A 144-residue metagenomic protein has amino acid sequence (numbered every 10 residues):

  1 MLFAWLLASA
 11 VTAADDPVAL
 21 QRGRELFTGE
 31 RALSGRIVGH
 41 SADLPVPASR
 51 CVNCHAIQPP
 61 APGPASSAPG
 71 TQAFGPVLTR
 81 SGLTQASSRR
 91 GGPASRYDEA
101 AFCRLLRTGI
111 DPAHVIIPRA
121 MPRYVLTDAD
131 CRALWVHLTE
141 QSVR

Functional and structural regions predicted by a protein language model:
M1-A8: Bacterial N-terminal signal peptides
S9-T12, F74-G75: Glycine/proline-rich, flexible active-site/cofactor-binding loop segments that harbor closely spaced acidic
V11-P47: Electrostatic cytochrome c docking/interface patches
D16, R96-R144: C-terminal capping alpha-helices of c-type cytochrome domains
Q21-E25, V52, P76, A100 (+3 more regions): Solvent-exposed, polar/charged alpha-helical surfaces in well-ordered, non-transmembrane soluble domains, broadly
T28-R31, N53-P60, R107, L138-E140: Detector for the c-type heme attachment site
L33-G35, P62, T84-A86, P112-H114 (+1 more regions): Short loop/beta submotifs within extracellular cysteine-rich repeat domains
I37-E99, A120-L126: Gly/Gly-Pro-rich "capping" loops immediately C-terminal to redox-active cysteine motifs in periplasmic/lumenal
